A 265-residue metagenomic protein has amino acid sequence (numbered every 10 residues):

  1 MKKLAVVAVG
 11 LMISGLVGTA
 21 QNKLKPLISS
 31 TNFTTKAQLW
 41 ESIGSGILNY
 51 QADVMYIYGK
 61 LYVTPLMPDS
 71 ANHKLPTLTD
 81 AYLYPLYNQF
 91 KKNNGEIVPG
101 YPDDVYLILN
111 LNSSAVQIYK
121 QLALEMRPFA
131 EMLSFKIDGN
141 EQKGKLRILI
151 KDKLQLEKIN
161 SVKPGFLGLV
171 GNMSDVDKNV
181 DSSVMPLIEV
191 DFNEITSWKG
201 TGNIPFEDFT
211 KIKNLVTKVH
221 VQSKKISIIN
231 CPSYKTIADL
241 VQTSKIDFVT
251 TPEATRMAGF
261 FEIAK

Functional and structural regions predicted by a protein language model:
M1-K23: Bacterial Sec-dependent N-terminal signal peptides
A20-K265: Phosphate-group recognition and catalysis centered on beta-loop-alpha active-site segments
